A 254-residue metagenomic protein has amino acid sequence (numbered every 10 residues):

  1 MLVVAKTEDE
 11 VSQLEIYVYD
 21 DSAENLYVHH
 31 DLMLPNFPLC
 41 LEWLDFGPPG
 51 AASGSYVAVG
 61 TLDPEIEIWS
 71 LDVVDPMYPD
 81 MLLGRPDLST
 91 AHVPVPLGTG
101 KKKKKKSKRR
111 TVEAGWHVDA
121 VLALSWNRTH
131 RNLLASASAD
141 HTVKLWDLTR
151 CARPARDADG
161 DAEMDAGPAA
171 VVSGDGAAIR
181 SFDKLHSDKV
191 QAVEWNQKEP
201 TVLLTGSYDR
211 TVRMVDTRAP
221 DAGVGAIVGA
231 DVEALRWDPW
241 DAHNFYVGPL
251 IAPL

Functional and structural regions predicted by a protein language model:
M1-P38, G54-A58, P64, V74-G84: Acidic and/or Ser/Thr-rich intrinsically disordered tails and linkers that flank eukaryotic scaffold proteins
T7, D21, F46-P48, R150: Short polar/acidic secondary-structure junctions
D9, P49-G50, Y246: Short glycine/serine/proline-enriched coil/turn segments at secondary-structure junctions
Y19-N25, I68-W116, R128-L254: Per-blade loop-tip surfaces of WD-repeat and WD-like beta-propellers in eukaryotic adaptors/scaffolds
L39-G54, V121-T129, V193-K198, R236-W240: Structural signature of eukaryotic scaffold interfaces centered on beta-propeller domains
P48, D63-E67: Hydrophobic alpha-helical segments that drive targeting, anchoring, or assembly
V59, W69, V118-V121: Acidic-enriched and Gly/Ser
